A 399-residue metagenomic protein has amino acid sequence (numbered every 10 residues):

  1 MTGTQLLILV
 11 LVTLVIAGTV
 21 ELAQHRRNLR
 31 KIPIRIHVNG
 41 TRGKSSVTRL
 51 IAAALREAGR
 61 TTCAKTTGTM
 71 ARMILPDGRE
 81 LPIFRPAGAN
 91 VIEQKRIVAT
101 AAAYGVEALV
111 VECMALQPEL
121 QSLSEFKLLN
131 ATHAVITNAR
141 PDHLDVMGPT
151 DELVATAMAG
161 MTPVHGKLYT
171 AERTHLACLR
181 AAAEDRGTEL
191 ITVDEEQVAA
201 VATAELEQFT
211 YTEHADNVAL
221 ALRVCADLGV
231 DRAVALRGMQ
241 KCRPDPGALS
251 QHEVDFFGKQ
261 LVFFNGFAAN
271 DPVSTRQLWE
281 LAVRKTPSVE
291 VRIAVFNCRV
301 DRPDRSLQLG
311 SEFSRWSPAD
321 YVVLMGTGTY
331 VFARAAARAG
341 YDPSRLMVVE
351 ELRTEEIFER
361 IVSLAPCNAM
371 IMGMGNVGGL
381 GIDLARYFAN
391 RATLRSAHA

Functional and structural regions predicted by a protein language model:
T2-A23, R27, K31, G40 (+2 more regions): ATP-dependent carboxylate-amine ligase
R26-I32, A53-A134, N138-A155, A177: ATP-dependent carboxylate-amine ligase catalytic core
P33, Y104, A131-D255: Acidic, Mg2+-coordinating active-site environments of NTP-dependent enzymes
I36-I51: Glycine-rich phosphate-binding P-loop
I51, L55-R56, A183, A336 (+1 more regions): Hydrophobic alpha-helical packing residues
R60-C63, A108, L190, R292 (+1 more regions): Hydrophobic anchor at the start of a short beta-strand that flanks the dinucleotide cofactor-binding loop
F126-T137, T156, T162, A385-A399: A short, gly/pro- and small-residue-rich
